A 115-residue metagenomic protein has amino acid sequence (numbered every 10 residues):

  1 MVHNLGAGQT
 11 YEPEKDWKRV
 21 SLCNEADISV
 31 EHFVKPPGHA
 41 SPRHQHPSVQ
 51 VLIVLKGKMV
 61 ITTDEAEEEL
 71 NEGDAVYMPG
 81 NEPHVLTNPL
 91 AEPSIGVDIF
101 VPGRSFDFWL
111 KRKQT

Functional and structural regions predicted by a protein language model:
M1-I28, F108-T115: A short, N-terminal "cap"/entry segment at the start of jelly-roll beta-barrel domains of the cupin/DSBH fold
P13, F33, T63, G96-V97 (+1 more regions): Anionic, Ser/Thr-rich low-complexity intrinsically disordered regions
E31-Q45: Conserved short histidine dyad/triad with adjacent acidic residue
H44-H46, Q50, H84: Histidine-centered active-site/metal-ligand motif
V49, I53-M59, D64: Glycine- and acidic-residue-biased ligand/ion/polar-headgroup-sensing regions
E65-G80: Short acidic-glycine-tyrosine-enriched beta hairpin
G80-F106: Ligand-binding loop in jelly-roll beta-barrel domains
